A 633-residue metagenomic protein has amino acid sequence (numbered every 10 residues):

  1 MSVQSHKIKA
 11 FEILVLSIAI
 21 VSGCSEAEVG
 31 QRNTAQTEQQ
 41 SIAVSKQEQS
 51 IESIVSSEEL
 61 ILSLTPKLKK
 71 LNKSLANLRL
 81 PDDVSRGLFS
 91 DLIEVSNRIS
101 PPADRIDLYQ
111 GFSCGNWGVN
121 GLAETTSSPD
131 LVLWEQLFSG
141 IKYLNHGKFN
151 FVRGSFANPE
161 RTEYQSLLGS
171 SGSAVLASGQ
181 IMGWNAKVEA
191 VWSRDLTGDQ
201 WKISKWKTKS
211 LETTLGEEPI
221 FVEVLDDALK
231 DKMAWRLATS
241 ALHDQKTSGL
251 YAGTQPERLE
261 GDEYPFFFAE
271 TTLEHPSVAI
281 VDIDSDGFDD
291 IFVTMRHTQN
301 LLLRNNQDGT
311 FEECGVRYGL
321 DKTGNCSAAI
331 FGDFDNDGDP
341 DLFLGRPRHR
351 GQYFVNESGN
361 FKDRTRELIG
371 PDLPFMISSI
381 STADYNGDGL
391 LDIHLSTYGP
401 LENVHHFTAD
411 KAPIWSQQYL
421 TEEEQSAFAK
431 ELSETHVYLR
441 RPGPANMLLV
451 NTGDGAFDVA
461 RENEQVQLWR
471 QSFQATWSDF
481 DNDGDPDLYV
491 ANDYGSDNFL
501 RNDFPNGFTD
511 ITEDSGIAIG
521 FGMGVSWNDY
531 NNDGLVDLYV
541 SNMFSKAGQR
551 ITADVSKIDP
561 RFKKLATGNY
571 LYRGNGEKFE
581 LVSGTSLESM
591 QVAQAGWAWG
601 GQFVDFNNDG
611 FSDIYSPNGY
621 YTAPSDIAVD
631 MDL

Functional and structural regions predicted by a protein language model:
S2-E12: Bacterial N-terminal signal peptides that target proteins for export
E12-S22: Bacterial N-terminal signal peptides
C24-L633: Acidic, glycine/proline-rich Ca2+-coordinating loop motifs
